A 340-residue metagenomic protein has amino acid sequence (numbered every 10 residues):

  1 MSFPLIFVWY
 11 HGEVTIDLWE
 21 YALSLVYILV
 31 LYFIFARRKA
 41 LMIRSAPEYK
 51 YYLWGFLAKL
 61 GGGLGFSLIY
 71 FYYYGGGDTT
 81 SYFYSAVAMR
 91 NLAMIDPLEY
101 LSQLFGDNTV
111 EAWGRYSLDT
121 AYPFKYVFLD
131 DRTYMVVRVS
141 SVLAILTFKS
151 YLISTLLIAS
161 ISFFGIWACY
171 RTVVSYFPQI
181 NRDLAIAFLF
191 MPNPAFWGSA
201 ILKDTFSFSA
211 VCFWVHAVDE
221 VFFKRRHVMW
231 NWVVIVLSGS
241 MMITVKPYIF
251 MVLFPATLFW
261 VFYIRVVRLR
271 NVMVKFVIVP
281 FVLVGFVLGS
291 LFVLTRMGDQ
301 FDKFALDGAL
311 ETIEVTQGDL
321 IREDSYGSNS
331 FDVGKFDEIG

Functional and structural regions predicted by a protein language model:
F7-G12, W113-L157: Juxtamembrane segments of multi-pass membrane glycosylation machinery that transfer sugars from lipid-linked donors
V30-K39, V142, S154-Y176: Transmembrane-helix motifs of polytopic, lipid-linked glycan transferases
P47, R226-V233, V266-V282: Membrane-interfacial entry segments at the cytosolic side of transmembrane helices
L60, A185-M191: Transmembrane and membrane-interface helices of multi-pass, inner-membrane envelope-modifying transferases
Y70-S85, M94-S117, V127-V139, I339-G340: Extracytoplasmic catalytic/substrate-binding loops of multi-pass membrane glycan-assembly enzymes
F177, C212-W230: Membrane-interface transmembrane helices that cradle and orient dolichyl/undecaprenyl
A195-F196, W230-F250: Membrane-interface alpha helices of multi-pass inner-membrane proteins
A200-T205: Short acidic/glycine- and proline-prone juxtamembrane loop motifs at membrane-interface regions of multi-pass membrane
